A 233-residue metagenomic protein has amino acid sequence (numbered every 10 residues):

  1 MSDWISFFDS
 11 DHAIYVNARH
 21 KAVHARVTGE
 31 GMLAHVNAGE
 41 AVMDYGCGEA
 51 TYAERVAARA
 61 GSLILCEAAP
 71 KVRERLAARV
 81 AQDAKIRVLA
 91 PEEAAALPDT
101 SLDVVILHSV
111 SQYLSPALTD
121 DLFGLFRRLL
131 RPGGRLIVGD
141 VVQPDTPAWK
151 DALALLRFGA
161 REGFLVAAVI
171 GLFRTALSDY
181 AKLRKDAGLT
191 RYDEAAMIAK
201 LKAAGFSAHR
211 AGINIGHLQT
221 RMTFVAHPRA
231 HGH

Functional and structural regions predicted by a protein language model:
M1-H35, G48-A84, A90-A96, I137-H233: Class I (Rossmann-like) S-adenosyl-L-methionine-dependent methyltransferase catalytic domain, capturing the SAM-binding
G39-G48: Conserved class I S-adenosyl-L-methionine
A41, G133-R135: Short glycine-centered segments of the SAM/dcSAM-binding site in methyltransferase folds
A41, S62, S101-D103: Structural signature of beta-strand start/N-cap positions in the alpha/beta core of ABC transporter nucleotide-binding
I106: A conserved beta-strand element that flanks and buttresses the S-adenosyl-L-methionine
S109-Y113: Short catalytic micro-motifs in class I SAM-dependent methyltransferases
S115-A117, T146: Short N-terminal helix/helix-N-cap motif within the alpha/beta-hydrolase-1
D120-P132: A short glycine-rich, Lys/Arg-flanked "PGG" loop and its adjoining helix->strand segment in the class I
